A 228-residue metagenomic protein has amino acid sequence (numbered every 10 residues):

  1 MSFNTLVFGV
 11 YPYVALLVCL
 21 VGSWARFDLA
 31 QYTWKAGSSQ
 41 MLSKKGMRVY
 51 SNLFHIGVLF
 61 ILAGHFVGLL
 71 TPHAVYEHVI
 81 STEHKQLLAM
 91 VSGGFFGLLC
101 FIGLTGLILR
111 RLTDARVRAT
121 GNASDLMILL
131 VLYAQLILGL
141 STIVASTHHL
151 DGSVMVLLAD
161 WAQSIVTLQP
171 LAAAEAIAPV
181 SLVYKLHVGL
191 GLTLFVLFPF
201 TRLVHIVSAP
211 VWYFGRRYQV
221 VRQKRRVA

Functional and structural regions predicted by a protein language model:
M1-C19: Hydrophobic transmembrane alpha-helical segments in integral membrane proteins
T5, W24-Q40, L53: An N-terminal structural lobe/cap that precedes and organizes the functional/catalytic core across diverse proteins
L16-A30, F60-L69: Alpha-helical transmembrane segments of multi-pass membrane proteins
C19-Y32, C100-R110: Membrane-water interface of transmembrane alpha-helices
S38-N52, V58-L59, A63-V166, A178-L182 (+5 more regions): Long, contiguous internal "core" modules enriched in hydrophobic/ aromatic residues
L171-A174: A short, charged helix-loop
